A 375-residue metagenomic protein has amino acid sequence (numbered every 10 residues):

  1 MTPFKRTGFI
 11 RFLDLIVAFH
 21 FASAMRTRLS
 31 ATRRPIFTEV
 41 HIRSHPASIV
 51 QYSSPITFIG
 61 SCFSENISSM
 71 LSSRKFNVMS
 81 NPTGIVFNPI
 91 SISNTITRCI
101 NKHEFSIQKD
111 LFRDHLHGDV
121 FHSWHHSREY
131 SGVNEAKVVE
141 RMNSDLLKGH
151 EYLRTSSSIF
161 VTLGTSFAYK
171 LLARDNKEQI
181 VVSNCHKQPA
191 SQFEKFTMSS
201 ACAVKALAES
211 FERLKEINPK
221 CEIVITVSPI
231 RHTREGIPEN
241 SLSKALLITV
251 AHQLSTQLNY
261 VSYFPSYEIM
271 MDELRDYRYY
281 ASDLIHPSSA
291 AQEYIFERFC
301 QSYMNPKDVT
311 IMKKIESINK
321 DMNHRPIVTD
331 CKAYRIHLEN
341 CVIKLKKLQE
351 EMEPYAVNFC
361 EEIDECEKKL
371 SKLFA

Functional and structural regions predicted by a protein language model:
F4-R33, S282-D283, R298-A375: Conserved catalytic region of serine esterases and O-acyltransferases that act on ester linkages in lipids
R26-Q108, V250-Q253: Serine-esterase "nucleophile elbow" of acetyl-processing enzymes
N66, N77-L172: Conserved SGNH/GDSL esterase-like catalytic core that processes O-acyl groups on lipids and polysaccharides
E129-E140, S191-A203: The substrate-binding groove and active-site-proximal loops of carbohydrate-active enzymes, especially glycoside
S166, E212-S241, I315-R325: Active-site segments of SGNH/GDSL-like serine hydrolases that catalyze O-acetyl group transfer/hydrolysis on lipids
A173-S200: A solvent-exposed, charged loop/short amphipathic helix patch at secondary-structure junctions
C185-K195, S243-Q257, H286-S289: Acidic, His- and aromatic-enriched active-site or binding-groove loops in soluble protein domains that engage sugars
E222-V224, A245-D276, R298, M312-K314: Extracellular serine-dependent O-acyl
